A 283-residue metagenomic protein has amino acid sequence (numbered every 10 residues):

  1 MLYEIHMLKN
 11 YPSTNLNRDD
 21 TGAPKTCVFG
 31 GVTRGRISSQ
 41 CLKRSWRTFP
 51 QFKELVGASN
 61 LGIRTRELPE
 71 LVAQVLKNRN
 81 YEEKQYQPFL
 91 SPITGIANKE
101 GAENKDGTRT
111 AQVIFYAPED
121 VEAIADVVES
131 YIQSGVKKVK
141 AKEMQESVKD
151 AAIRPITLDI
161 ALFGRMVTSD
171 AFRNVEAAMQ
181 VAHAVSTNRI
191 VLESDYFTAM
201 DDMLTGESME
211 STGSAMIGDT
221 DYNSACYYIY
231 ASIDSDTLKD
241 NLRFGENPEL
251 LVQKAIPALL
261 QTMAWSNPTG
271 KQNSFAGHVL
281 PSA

Functional and structural regions predicted by a protein language model:
M1-R36, Q40-A283: Basic polyanion-binding and macromolecular-assembly surfaces
